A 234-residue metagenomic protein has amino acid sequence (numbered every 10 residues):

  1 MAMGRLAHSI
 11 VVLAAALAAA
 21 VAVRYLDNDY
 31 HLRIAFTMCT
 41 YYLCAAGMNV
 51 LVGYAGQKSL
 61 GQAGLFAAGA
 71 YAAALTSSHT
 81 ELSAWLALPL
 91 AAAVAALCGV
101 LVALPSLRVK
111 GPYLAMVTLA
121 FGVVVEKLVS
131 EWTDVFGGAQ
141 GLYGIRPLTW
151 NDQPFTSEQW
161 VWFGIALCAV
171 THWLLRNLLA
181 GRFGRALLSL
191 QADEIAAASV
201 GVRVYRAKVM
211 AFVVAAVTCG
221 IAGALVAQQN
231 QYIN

Functional and structural regions predicted by a protein language model:
M1-N234: Transmembrane alpha-helices and adjacent helix-loop boundaries
